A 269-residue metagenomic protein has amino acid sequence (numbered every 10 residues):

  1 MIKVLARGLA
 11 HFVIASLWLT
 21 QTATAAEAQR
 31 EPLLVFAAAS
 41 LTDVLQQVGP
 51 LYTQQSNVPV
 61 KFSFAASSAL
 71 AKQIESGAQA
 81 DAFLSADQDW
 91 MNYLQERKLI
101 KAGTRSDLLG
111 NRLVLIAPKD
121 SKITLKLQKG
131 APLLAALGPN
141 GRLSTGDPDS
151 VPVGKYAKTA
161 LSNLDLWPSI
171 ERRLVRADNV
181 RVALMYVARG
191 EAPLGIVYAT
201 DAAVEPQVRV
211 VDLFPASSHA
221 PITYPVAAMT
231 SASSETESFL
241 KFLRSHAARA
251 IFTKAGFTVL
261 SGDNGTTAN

Functional and structural regions predicted by a protein language model:
M1-V4: N-terminal secretory signal peptides that target proteins for export/translocation
G8-Q21: Bacterial N-terminal signal peptides
A25-A78, S85-Q88, N92-N269: Exported/periplasmic ABC-transporter solute-binding proteins
